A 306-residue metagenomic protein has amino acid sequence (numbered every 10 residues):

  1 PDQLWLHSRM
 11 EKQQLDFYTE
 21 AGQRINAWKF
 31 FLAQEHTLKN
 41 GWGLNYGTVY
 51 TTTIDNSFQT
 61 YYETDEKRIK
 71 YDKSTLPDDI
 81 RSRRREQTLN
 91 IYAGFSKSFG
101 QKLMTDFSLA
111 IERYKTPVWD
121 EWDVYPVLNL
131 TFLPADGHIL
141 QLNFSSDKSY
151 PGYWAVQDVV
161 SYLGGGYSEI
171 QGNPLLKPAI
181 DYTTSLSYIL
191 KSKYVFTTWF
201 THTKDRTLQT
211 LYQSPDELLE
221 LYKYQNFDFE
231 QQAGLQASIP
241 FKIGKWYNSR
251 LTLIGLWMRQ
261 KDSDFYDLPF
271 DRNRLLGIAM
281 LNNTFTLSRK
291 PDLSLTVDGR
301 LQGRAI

Functional and structural regions predicted by a protein language model:
P1-L190, Y194-I306: Primarily recognizes Gram-negative and organellar outer-membrane beta-barrels
